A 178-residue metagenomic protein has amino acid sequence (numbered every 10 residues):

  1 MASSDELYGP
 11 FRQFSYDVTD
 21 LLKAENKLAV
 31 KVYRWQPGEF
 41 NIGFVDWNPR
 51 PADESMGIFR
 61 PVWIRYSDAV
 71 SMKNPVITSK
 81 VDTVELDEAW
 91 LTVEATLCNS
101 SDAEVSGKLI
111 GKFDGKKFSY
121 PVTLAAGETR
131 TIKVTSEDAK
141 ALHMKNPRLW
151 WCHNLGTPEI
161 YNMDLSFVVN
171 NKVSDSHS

Functional and structural regions predicted by a protein language model:
M1-K73, S100-S101, D114-K116, Y120 (+2 more regions): Accessory beta-strand-rich segments of carbohydrate-active enzymes
Q13-T19, T129-M144: Exposed aromatic-hydrophobic patches
L22-E25, G38-E39, A139-N162: Short glycine/proline/serine/threonine-rich loop/turn segments at secondary-structure transition edges
K27-V30, L109, P158-V169: Short, aromatic- and glycine-rich surface loops/edge beta-strands on solvent-exposed regions
R34-Q36, Y66, V81-T83, A95-S101 (+3 more regions): Beta-strand elements of well-folded, non-transmembrane domains
P75-V76, D164-S178: N-terminal carbohydrate-binding accessory modules
S79-A89: Short, solvent-exposed loop/linker segments at the N-terminal edge of repeated beta-sheet extracellular domains
D87-T135: Beta-strand-rich binding/interaction modules
